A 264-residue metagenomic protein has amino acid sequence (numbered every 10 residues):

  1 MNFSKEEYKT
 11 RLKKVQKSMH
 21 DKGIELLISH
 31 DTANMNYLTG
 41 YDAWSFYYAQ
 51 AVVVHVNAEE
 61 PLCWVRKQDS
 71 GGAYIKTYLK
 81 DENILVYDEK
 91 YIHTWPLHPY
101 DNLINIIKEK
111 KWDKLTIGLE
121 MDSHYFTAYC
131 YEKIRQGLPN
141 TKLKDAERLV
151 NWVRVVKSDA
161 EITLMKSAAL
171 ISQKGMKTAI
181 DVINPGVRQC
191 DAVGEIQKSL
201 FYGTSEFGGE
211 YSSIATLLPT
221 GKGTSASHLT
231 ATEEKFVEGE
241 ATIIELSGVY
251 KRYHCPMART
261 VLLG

Functional and structural regions predicted by a protein language model:
M1-K174: A composition/biophysics-driven feature that prefers long, compositionally simple stretches
S18, K22, G175, A179-V182 (+1 more regions): Short alpha-helical functional segments enriched in proximate histidine and acidic residues
M35-S45, E147-W152, V156, V187-G264: Short catalytic-site patches enriched in acidic/histidine residues that coordinate or position cofactors/metals
V54, A179, Y253-H254: Short amphipathic alpha-helical leader/targeting segments
G118-S123, I180-Q189: Conserved short loop/turn motifs at secondary-structure junctions
A169-S172, M176-A179, Q189, Q197: Active-site pocket-lining segments that scaffold enzyme catalytic pockets across diverse folds
